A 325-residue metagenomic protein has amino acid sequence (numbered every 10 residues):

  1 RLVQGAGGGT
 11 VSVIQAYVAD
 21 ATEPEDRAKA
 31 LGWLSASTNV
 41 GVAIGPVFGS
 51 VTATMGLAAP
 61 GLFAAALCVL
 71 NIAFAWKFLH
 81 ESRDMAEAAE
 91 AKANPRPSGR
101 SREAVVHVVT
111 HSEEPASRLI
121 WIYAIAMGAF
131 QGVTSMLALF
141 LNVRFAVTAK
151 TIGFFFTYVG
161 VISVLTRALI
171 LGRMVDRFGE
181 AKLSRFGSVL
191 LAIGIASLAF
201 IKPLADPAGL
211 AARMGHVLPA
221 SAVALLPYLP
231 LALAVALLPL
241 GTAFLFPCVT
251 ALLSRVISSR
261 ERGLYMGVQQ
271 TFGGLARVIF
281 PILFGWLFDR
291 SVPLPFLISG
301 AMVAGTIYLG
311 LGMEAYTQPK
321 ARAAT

Functional and structural regions predicted by a protein language model:
R1-T38: Cytoplasmic helix-loop-helix junction between adjacent transmembrane helices in 12-TM secondary transporters
L34-K77: Helix-loop-helix hairpin linking two adjacent transmembrane segments in secondary transporters
A53-A66, L225, W286-G305: A membrane-interface helix-boundary motif in multi-pass transporters
H80-W121, V143-R144, L218-A222: Juxtamembrane intracellular "pre-TM" segments in multi-pass secondary transporters
E113-V133, A236: Pair of pore-lining "gating" transmembrane helices in MFS-fold secondary transporters
S135-I152: Short amphipathic helix-loop junctions that connect adjacent transmembrane helices in Major Facilitator Superfamily/SLC
T166-E180, F288: Helix-to-loop junctions at the C-terminal end of transmembrane segments in multipass secondary transporters
K182-V249: C-terminal transmembrane helical hairpin of 12-TM major facilitator-type secondary transporters
